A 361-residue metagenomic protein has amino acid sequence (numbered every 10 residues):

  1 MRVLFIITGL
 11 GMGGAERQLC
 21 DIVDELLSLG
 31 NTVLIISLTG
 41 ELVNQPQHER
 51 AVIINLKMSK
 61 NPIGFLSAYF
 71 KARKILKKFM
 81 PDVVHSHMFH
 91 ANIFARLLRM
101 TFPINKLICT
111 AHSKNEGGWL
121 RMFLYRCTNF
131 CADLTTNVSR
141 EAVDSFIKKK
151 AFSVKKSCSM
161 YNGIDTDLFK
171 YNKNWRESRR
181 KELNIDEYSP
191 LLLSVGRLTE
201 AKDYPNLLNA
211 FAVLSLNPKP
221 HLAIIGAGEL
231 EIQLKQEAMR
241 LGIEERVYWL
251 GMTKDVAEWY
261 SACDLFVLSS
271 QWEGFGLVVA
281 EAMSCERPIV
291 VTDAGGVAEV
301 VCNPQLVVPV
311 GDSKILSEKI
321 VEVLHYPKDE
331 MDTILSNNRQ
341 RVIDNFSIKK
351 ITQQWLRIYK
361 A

Functional and structural regions predicted by a protein language model:
F5-S67: N-terminal strand-loop element at the rim of the active site of nucleotide-sugar-dependent glycosyltransferases
E16-D24, P190-V213, P218, E229-K235 (+2 more regions): A conserved mid-protein helix/loop that constitutes part of the nucleotide-sugar donor-binding site
S86-I93, A111: Short His-centered aromatic/hydrophobic patch
I104, I108-V138, D144, K150-F152: A conserved, positively charged/aromatic
K170-I185, D329: A short helix/loop element that forms part of the nucleotide-sugar donor recognition site in Leloir-type
M252, Q271: Aromatic "clamp/platform" in nucleotide-sugar-dependent glycosyltransferases that forms part of the donor/acceptor
P288-V291: Short hydrophobic beta-strand element within catalytic cores of glycosyltransferases and related nucleotide-activated
D293, N303-K314, E322-K328: Conserved acidic donor-binding segment of nucleotide-sugar-dependent glycosyltransferases
